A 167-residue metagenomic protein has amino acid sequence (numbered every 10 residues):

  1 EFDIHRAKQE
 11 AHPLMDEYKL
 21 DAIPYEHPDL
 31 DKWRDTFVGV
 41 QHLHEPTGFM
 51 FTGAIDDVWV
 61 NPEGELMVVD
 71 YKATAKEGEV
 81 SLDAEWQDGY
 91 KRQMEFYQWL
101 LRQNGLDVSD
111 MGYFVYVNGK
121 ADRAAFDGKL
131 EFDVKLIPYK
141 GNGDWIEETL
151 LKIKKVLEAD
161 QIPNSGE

Functional and structural regions predicted by a protein language model:
E1-K8, P46-I55, E167: Short N-terminal signal/transit or membrane-insertion segments and the immediately adjacent low-complexity/disordered
E1-V40: A non-catalytic, helix-rich entry segment at domain boundaries
K8-P13, Q87, F96, E167: Short, structured coil/loop segments at alpha-helix boundaries
H12-P13, Q103-S109, I153-N164: Surface-exposed helix-capping loop/turn segments at secondary-structure junctions
W33-E148: Mg2+/Mn2+-dependent nuclease catalytic core
K135-E167: Polybasic (Lys/Arg-rich)
